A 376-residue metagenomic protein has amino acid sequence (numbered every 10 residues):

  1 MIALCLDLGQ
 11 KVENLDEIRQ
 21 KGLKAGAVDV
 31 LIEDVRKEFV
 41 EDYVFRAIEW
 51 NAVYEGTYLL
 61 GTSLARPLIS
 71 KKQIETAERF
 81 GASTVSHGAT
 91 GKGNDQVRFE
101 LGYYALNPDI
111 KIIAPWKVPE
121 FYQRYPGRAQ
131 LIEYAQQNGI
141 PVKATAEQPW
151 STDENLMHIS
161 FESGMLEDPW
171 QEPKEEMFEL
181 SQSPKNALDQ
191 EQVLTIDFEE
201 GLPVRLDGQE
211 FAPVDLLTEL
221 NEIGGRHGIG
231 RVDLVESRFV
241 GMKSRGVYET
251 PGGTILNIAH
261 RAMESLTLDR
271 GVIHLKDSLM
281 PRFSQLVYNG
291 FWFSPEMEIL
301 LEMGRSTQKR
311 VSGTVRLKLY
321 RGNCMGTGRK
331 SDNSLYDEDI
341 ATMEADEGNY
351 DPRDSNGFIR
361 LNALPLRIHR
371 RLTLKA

Functional and structural regions predicted by a protein language model:
M1-A376: Nucleotide-activated chemistry modules centered on ATP-dependent adenylation/adenylyltransferase
